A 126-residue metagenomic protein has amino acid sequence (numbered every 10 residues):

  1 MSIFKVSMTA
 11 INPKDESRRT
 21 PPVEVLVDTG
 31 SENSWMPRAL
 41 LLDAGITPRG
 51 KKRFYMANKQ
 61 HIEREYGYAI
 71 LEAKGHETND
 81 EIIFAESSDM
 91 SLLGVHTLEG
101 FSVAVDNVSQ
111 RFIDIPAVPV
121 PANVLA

Functional and structural regions predicted by a protein language model:
M1-A126: Pepsin/retropepsin-fold aspartyl endopeptidases
